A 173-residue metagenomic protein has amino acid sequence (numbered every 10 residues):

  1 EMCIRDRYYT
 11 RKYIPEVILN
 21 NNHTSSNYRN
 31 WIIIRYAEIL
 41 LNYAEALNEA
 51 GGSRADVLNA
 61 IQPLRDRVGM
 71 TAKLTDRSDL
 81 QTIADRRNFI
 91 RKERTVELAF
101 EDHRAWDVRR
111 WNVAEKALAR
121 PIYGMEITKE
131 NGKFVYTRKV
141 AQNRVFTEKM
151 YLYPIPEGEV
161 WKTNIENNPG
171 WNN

Functional and structural regions predicted by a protein language model:
E1, R5-N173: Acidic/polar-rich alpha-helix caps and helix-coil junctions
